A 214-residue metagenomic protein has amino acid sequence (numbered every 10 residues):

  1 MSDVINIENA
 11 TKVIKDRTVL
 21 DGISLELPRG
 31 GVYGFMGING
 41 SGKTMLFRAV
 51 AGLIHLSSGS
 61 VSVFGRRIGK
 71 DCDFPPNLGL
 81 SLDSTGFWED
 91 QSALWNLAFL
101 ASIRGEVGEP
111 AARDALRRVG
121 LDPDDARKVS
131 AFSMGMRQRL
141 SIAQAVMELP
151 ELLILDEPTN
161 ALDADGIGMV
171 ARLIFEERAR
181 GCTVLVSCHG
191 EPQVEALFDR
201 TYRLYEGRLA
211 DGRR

Functional and structural regions predicted by a protein language model:
M36-I38: The feature captures the beta-strand-to-loop junction immediately N-terminal to the Walker
A51: Helix-to-loop junction immediately C-terminal to a conserved catalytic motif
G59-F74: Conserved ABC transporter NBD signature motif
A98, E109-D124: Conserved ABC ATPase "signature" region
L153-E157: Catalytic Walker B motif of ABC-type/P-loop ATPase nucleotide-binding domains
C188-H189: H-loop/switch region of ABC-family ATPase nucleotide-binding domains
